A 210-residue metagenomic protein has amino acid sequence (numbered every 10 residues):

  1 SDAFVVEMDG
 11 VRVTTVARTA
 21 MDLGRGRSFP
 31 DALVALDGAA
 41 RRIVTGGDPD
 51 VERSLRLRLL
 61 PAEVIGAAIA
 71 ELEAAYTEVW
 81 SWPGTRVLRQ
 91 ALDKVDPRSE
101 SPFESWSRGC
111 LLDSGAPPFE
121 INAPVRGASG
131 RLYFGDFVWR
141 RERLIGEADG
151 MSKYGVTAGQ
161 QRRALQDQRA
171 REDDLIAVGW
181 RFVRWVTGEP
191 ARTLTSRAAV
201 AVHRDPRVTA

Functional and structural regions predicted by a protein language model:
S1-P61: Hydrophobic alpha-helical segments and helix pairs
R27, I43, G47, L55-A210: Surface segments flanking catalytic/ligand-binding clefts of nucleic-acid enzymes
